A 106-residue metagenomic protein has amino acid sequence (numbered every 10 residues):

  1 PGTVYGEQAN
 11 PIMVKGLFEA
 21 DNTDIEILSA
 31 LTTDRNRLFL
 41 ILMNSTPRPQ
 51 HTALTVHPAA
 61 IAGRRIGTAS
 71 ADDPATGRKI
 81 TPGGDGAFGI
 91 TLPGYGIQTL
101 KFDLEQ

Functional and structural regions predicted by a protein language model:
P1-L17: Catalytic cores of secreted or luminal carbohydrate-active enzymes
E19-I61: Carbohydrate-binding surface patches
T33-D34, R65, P93: Flexible, charged surface loops at secondary-structure boundaries
L40-L42, A71, Y95: Hydrophobic, well-ordered secondary-structure elements that form the walls of internal hydrophobic environments
Q50-T52, R64-I66, L100-F102: Short acidic, gly/pro-rich beta-turn/loop elements at beta-sheet edges and active-site/ligand-binding grooves
H57-G77: Solvent-exposed beta-hairpin/edge-strand motifs
R78-P82: Short, structured beta-strand/loop micro-motifs enriched in basic residues and often containing a Trp
G83-Q106: C-terminal beta-strand-rich structural cap/linker in extracellular carbohydrate-active enzymes
